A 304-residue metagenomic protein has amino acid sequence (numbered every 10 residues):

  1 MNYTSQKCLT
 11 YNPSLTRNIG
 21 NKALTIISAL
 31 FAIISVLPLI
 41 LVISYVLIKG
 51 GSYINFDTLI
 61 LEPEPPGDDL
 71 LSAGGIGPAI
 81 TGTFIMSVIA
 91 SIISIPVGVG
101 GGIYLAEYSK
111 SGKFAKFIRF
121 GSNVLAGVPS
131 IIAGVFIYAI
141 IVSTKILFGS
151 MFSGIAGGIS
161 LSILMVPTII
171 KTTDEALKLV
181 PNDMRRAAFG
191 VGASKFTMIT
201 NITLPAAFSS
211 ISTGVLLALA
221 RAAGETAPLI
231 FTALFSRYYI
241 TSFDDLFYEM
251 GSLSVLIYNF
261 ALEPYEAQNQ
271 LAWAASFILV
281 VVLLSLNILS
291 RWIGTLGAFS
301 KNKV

Functional and structural regions predicted by a protein language model:
K7-I26, L47-A90, S111, N259-Q270: Periplasmic/extracellular loop-to-transmembrane helix junction in inner-membrane transport proteins
F31, G74-Y104, V215: Transmembrane alpha-helix signature in integral membrane proteins
L70, L229-V280: Interhelical loop and adjacent transmembrane-helix boundary motif in polytopic membrane transport permeases
A90-S122, V135, S143, R291-F299: Transmembrane-helix boundary motif in ABC transporter permease subunits
K110-K116, P181, R185-T213: Amphipathic cytosolic juxtamembrane alpha-helices at the membrane-cytosol interface of multi-pass membrane transporters
N123-I163: Generic hydrophobic transmembrane alpha-helix motif, especially the helices
T172-T173, K195-A233: Transmembrane alpha-helices
K178, N182, F189, L216 (+1 more regions): C-terminal transmembrane helix and the adjacent membrane-cytosol boundary/short C-terminal tail of inner/organellar
